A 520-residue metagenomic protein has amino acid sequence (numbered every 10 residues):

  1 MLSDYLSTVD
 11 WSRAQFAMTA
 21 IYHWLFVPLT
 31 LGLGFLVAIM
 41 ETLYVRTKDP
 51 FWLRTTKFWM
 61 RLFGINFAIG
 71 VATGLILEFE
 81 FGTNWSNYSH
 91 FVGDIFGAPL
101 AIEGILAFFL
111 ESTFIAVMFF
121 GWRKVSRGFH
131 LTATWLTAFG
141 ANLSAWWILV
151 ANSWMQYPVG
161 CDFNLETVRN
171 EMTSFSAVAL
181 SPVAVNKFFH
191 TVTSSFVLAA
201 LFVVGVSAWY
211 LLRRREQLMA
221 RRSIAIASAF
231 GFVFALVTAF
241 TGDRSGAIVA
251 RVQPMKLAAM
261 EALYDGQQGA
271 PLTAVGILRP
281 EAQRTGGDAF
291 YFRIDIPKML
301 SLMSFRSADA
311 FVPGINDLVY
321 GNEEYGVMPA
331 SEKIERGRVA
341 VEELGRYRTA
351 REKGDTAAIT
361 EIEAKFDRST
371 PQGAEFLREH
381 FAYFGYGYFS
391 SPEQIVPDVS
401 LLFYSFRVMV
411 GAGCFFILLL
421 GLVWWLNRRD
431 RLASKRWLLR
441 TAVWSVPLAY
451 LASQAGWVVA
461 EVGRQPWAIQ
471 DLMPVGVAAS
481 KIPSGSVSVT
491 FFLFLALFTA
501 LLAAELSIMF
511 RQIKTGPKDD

Functional and structural regions predicted by a protein language model:
M1-D520: Polytopic transmembrane helical bundles with strong interfacial aromatic enrichment
